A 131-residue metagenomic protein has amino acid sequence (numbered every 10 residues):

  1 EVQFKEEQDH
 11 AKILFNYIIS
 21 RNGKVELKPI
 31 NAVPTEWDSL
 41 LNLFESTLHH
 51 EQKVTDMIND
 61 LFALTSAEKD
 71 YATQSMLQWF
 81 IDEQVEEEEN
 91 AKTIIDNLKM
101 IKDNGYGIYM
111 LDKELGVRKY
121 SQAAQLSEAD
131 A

Functional and structural regions predicted by a protein language model:
E1-A131: Iron-associated oxidoreductase/ferritin-like identity signal
